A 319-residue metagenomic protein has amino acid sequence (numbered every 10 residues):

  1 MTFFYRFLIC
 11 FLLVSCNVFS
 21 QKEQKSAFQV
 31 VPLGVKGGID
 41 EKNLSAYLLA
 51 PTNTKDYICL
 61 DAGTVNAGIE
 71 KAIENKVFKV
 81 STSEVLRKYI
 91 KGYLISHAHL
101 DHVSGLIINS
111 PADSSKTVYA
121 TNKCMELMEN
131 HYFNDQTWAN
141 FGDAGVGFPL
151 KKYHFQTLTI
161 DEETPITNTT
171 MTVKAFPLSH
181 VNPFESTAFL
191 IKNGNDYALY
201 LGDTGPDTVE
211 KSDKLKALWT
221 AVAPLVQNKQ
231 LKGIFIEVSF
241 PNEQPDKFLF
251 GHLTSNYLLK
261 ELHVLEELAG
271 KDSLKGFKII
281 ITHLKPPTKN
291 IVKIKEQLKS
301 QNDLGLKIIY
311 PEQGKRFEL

Functional and structural regions predicted by a protein language model:
M1-K25: Bacterial Sec-dependent N-terminal signal peptides
E23-A27, K123-S186, D303-E318: Metallo-beta-lactamase
V30, Y47, D61, H97 (+7 more regions): Divalent metal-coordination and catalytic microenvironments
I39-L94, S104-P111, E210, K214-V222: Pre-active-site segment of Zn-dependent metallo-hydrolases
A46, A50, T157-Q227: Catalytic core of the metallo-beta-lactamase
C59-G63, Y89-D101, Y119-T121, Y200-D203 (+3 more regions): Active-site neighborhood of phospho(di)ester-bond hydrolases with catalytic His/Asp-centered motifs
V80-P149: Active-site HxH/HxHxD metal-binding segment of metal-dependent hydrolases
T208-E312: Cap/insert and terminal regions of metallo-dependent hydrolase folds
